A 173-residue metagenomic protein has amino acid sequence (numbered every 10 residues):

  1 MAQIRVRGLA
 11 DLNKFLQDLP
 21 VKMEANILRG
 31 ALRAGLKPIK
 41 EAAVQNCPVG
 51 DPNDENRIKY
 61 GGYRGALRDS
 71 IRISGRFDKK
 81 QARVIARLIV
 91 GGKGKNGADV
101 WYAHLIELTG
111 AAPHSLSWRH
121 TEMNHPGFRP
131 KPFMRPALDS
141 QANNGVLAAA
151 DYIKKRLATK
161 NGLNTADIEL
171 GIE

Functional and structural regions predicted by a protein language model:
A2, K14-Q17, M23-H125, K155 (+1 more regions): Short, low-complexity, charged/polar segments at coil/turn and helix-coil boundaries
G8-L9: Small-xxx-small helix-packing motif
P126-A148, L157-A158: Exposed beta-sheet edge/beta-hairpin loop segments within beta-rich domains
